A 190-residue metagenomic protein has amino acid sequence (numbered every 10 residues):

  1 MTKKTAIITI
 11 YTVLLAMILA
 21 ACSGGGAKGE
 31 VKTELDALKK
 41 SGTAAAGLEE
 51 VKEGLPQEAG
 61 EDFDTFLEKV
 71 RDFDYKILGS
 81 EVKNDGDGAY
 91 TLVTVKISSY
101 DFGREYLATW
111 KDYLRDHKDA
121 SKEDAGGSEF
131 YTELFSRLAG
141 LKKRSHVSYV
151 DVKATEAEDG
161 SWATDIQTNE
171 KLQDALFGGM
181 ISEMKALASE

Functional and structural regions predicted by a protein language model:
M1-I10: Bacterial N-terminal signal peptides that target proteins for export
I18-A21: C-terminal motif of bacterial Sec signal peptides marking the signal peptidase cleavage site
S23-L78: Core segments of small alpha/beta cavity-forming domains
A37-A44, D116, L187-E190: Surface-exposed polar/charged interaction patches
A44, Y100-F102, W162: Primarily extracytoplasmic ectodomains and periplasmic/lumenal surface modules that are beta-strand-rich
D62-G140, S182: Surface-exposed, charged secondary-structure patches
A120-E190: Low-complexity, intrinsically disordered terminal/linker segments enriched in charged and Gly/Pro repeats
